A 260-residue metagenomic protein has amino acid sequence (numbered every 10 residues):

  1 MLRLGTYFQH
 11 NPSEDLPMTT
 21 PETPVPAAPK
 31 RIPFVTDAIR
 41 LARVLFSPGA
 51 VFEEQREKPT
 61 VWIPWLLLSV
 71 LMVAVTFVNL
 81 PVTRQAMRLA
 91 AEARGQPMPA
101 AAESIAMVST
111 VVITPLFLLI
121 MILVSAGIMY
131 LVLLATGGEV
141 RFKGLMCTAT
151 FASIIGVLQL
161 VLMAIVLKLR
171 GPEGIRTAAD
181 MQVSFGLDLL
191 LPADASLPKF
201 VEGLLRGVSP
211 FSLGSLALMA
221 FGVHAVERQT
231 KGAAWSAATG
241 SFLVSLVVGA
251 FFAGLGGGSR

Functional and structural regions predicted by a protein language model:
M1-V35: Low-complexity, intrinsically disordered extramembrane tails and loops of integral membrane proteins
P26, D37, V44-F46, A50-Q159 (+1 more regions): Selected alpha-helical membrane-embedding segments in polytopic membrane proteins
P29-I32, A106-V111, L197-E202: Short juxtamembrane and helix-loop transition motifs at transmembrane-helix boundaries in membrane proteins
I32, A42, L133-T136, A225: Short N-terminal micro-motifs specific to bacterial/archaeal maturation and metal-cluster initiation sites
F34, L41, S212: Aromatic-acidic/polar surface patches that form glycan- and anion
D37-A38, P59, L169, F251: A generic secondary-structure signal for well-formed alpha-helical elements
G144-R260: Hydrophobic alpha-helical transmembrane segments and adjacent short intramembrane/lumenal linkers of inner/organellar
